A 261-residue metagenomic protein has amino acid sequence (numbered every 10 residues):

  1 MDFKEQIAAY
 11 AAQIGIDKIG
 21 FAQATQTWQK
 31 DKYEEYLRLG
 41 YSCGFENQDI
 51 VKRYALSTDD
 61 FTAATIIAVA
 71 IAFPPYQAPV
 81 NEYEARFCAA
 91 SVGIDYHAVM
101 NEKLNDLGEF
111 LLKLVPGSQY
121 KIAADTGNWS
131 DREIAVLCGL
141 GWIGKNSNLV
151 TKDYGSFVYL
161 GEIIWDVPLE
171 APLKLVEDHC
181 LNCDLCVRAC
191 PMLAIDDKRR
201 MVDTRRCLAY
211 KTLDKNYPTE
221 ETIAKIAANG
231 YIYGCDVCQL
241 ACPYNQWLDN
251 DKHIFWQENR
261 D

Functional and structural regions predicted by a protein language model:
M1-H179: Auxiliary alpha/beta "docking" domains used to position bulky ligands
L37-N47, N216-N229: Surface-exposed acidic, glycine/proline-enriched linker/cap segments that occur as 15-30-residue helix-coil
D166-A171, R188, T219-A224: Short Cys/His-rich Zn2+-coordinating modules
P172-L181, A224-C235: Immediate flanking context of iron-sulfur cluster ligation sites
L185-T219, A227-E258: Iron-sulfur cluster-binding cysteine motifs and their immediate structural context in ferredoxin-like electron-transfer
D261: Conserved nucleotide- and phosphate/pyrophosphate-binding catalytic cores in adenylate/nucleotidyl-handling enzymes
